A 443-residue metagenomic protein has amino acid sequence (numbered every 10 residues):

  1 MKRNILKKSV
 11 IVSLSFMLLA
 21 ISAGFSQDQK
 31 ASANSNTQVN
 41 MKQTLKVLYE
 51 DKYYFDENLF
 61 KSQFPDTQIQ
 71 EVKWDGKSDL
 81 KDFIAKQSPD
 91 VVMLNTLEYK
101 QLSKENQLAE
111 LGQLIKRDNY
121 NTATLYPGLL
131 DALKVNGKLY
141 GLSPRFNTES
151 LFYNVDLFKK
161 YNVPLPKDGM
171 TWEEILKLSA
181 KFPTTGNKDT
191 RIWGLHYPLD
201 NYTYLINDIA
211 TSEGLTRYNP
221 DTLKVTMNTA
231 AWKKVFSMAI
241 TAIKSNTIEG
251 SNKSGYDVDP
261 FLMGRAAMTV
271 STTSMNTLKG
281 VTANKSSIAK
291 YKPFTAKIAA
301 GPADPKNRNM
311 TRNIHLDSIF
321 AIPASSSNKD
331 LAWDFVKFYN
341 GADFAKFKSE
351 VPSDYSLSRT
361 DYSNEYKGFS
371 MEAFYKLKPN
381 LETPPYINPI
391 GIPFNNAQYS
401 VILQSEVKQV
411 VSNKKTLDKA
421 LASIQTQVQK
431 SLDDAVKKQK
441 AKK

Functional and structural regions predicted by a protein language model:
K2-F16, A20-E105, D118, G250 (+6 more regions): Conserved N-terminal structural module of periplasmic/extracytoplasmic solute-binding proteins
S62, T241, S287-S353: Extracytoplasmic/periplasmic substrate-recognition and gating elements
V72-K81, M170-L176, E249-M263, L316: Short helix-initiation/N-cap motifs at beta->coil->alpha
T96-T148, P293-A300: Hinge/lid segment of periplasmic solute-binding proteins
G112-L125, D168, G186-K188, W193-L195 (+4 more regions): Short, solvent-exposed loop/beta-turn-alpha elements that line the ligand-binding surface or hinge of extracytoplasmic
Y140-P144, E149, E174-V225, A231 (+1 more regions): Extracytoplasmic/periplasmic solute-binding protein
S179, D221-S251, G301: Glycine-centered hinge/linker elements that transmit conformational signals in sensory and ligand-binding systems
E350-S405, Q409, K437-K443: Long, aromatic- and glycine/proline-rich binding clefts that accommodate carbohydrate-like moieties
